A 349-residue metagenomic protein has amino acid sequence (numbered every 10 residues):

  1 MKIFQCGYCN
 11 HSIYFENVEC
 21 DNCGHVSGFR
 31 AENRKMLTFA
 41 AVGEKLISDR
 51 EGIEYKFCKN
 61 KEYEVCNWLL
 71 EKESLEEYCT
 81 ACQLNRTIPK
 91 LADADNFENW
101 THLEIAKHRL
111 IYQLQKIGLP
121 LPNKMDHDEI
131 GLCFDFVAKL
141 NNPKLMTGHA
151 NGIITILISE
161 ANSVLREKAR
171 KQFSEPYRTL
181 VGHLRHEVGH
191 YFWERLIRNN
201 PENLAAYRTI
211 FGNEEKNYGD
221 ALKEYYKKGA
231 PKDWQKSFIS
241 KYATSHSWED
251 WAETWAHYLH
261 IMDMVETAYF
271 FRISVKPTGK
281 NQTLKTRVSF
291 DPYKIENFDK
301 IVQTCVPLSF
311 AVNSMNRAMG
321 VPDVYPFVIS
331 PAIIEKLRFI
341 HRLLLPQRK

Functional and structural regions predicted by a protein language model:
C6-C9, C20-C23, Y55-C58, C79-C82: Short cysteine-rich clusters marking metal-coordination/redox-active sites
N10-Y14, V26-S27, E62-V65, L70 (+1 more regions): Cys/His-rich microdomains that often coordinate metals
H11, A243-K349: Pan-zinc metallopeptidase signature
C20, R178-R198, A252: Active-site recognition of the HExxH zinc-binding catalytic motif
G24-R34, A81-L91: Short Cys/His-rich micro-motifs in 6-15 aa windows
K90, E98, H102-S163: Auxiliary, metal-adjacent structural segments of Zn-dependent hydrolase domains
V164-L184: Short pre-active-site segment immediately N-terminal to the catalytic Zn-binding motif
E194-E249, W255-D263: Post-HExxH zinc-binding segment in Zn-dependent metallohydrolases
